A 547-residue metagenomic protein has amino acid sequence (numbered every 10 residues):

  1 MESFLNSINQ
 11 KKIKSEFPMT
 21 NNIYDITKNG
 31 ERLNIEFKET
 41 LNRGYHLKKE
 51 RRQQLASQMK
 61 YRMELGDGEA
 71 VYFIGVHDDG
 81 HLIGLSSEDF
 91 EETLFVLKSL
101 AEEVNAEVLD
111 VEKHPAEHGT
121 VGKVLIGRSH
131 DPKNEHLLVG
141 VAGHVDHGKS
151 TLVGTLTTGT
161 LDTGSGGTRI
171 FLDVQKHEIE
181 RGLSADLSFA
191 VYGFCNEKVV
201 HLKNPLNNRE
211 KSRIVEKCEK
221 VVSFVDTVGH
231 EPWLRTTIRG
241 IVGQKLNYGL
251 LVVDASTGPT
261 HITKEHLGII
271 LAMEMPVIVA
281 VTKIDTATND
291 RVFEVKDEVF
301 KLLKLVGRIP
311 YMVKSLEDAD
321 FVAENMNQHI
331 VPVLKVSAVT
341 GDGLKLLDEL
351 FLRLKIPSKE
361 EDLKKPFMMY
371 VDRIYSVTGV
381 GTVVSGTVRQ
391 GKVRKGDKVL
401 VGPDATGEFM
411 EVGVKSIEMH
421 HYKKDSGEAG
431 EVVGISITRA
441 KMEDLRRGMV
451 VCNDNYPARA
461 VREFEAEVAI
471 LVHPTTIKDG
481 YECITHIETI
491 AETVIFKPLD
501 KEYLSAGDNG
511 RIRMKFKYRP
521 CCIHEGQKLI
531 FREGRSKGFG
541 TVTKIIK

Functional and structural regions predicted by a protein language model:
M1-P132: Polybasic/polar functional segments that serve as interface/processing modules
R32, A70, Q244-Y248, M273-V277 (+1 more regions): Short glycine-/polar-rich loops that comprise or flank the Walker A/P-loop and associated switch/sensor motifs
I83-G84, G119, C195, P232 (+3 more regions): Switch/connector loops and helix/strand junctions flanking conserved nucleotide-binding motifs in nucleotide-processing
N134-L234, Q244, G249: P-loop NTPase switch module centered on the Walker A-proximal segment
L138-D146, S150, G154-T158, K301-A458 (+1 more regions): Conserved catalytic-core segments of large NTP-driven translation/proteostasis enzymes
L138-V141, T288, K441-K547: C-terminal effector modules of nucleic-acid-centric enzymes and ribosome-associated factors
K220-S223, T227-L234, Q244-E265, E274-E294: Conserved Switch II/interswitch segment of TRAFAC-class P-loop GTPases
T282, S337, G534: Active-site glycine-centered loops adjacent to acidic/histidine catalytic or metal-binding residues that shape
